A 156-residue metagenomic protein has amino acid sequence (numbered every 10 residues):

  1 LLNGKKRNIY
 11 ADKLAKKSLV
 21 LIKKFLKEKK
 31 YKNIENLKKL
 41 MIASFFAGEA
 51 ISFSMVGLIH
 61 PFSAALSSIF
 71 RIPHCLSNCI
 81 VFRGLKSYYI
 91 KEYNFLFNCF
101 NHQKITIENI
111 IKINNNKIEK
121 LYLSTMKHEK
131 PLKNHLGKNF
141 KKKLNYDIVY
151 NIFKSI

Functional and structural regions predicted by a protein language model:
L1-S54, K141: Carboxylate- and glycine-rich phosphate/diphosphate-binding segment that chelates Mg2+/Mn2+
N8, D12, G48-V56, S68-C75 (+1 more regions): Short, surface-exposed loop/turn motifs that are enriched in glycine and acidic residues and include a nearby proline
S18, L58, S77-V81: Catalytic-loop motifs flanking and including active-site residues across diverse enzymes
I22-F25, S44-G48, F62, L66 (+1 more regions): Buried hydrophobic packing segments
K32-K38, R71-P73, L144-I148: Structural motif
A64-L123: Active-site pocket-lining segment
N101-I156: C-terminal charged capping/lid subdomain of soluble metabolic enzymes
